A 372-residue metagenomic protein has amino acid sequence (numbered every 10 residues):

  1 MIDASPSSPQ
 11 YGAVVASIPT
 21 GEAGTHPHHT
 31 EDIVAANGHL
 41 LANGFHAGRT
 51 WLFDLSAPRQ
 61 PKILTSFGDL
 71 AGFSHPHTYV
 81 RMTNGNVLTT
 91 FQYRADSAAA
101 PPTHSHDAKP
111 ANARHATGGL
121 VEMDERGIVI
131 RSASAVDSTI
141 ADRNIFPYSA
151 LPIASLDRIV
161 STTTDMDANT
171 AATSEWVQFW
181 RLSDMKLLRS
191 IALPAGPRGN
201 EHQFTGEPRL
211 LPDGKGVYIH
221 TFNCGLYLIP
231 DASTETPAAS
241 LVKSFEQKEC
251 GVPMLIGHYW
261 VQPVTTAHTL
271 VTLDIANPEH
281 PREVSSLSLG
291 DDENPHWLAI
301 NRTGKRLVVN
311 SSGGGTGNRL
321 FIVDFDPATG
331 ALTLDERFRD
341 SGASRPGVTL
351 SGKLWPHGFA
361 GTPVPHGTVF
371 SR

Functional and structural regions predicted by a protein language model:
I2-Q10, L52-Q60, D124-I130, F179-L188 (+3 more regions): Short loop/turn segments immediately following beta-strands, especially the blade-tip and inter-blade linker loops
S8-T78: Blade-loop segments of beta-propeller domains
A13-H26, S66-G72, I130-P147, L187-Q203 (+3 more regions): Surface-exposed loop and turn segments in beta-propeller and other repeat-based domains that flank or scaffold
H28-A36, Y79-T83, R94, Y148-D157 (+4 more regions): Structural signature of eukaryotic scaffold interfaces centered on beta-propeller domains
V34, T139-V271: Beta-propeller domains
G48, L55-A154: Asp-box/WD-like beta-propeller blade repeats and closely related beta-sheet repeat scaffolds
T89-A116, S161-E175, S311-P327: Short, conserved, GDST-rich strand-edge loop motifs in beta-rich repeat architectures
E246-V323: Loop/turn-rich, solvent-exposed surfaces of beta-rich toroidal or solenoidal domains
